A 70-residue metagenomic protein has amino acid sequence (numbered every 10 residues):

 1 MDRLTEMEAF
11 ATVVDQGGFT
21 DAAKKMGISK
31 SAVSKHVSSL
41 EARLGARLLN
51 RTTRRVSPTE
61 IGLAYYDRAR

Functional and structural regions predicted by a protein language model:
M1-T5: Short helix-coil-helix linker/hinge
E6-V13, Y65: Short alpha-helical "packing" element that flanks the helix-turn-helix/winged-helix DNA-binding module
T12-G27: Short helix-boundary/capping micro-motifs
K24-K25, A42, L63: Alpha-helical residues within the helix-turn-helix
S31: Key DNA-contact positions within bacterial/archaeal DNA-binding proteins
H36-S39: Residues within the DNA-recognition helix of helix-turn-helix
E41-P58: A short LG(V/I)-centered, amphipathic sequence patch enriched for acidic residue(s) preceding the LG motif
I61-R68: Short, solvent-exposed amphipathic helices
